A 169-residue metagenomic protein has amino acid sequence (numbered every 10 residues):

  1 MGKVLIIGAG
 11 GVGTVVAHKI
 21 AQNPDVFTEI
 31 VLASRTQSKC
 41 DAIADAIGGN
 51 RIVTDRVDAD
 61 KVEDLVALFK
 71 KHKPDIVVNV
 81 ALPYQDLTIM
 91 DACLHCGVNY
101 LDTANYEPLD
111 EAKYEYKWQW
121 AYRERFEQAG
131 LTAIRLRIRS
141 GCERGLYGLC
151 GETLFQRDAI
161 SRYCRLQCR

Functional and structural regions predicted by a protein language model:
V12-G13: Hydrophobic/small residue at the entry helix of a nucleotide-binding pocket
E29-V31: Short beta-strand element of Class I
T36-S38: Helix N-cap at the beta1-alpha1 junction of Rossmann-like dinucleotide-binding domains, i.e., the first residues
I47-K61: Rossmann-fold cofactor-recognition segment
A59-P74, A81, Q85: Conserved Rossmann-fold cofactor-binding substructure of NAD(P)-dependent oxidoreductases
H95, A104-L131: Rossmann-fold NAD(P)-binding glycine/threonine-rich loop
F126-R169: Rossmann-like dinucleotide-binding core of oxidoreductases
